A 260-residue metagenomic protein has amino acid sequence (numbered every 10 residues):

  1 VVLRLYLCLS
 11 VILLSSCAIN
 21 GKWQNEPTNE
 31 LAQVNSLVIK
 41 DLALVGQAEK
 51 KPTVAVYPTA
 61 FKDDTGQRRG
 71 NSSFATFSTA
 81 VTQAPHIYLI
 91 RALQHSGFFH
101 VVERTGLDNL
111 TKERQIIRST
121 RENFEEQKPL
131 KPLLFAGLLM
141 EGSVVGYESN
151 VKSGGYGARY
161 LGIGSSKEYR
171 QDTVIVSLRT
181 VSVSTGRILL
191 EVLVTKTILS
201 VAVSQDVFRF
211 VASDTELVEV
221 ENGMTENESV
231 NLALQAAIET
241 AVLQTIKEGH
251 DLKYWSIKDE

Functional and structural regions predicted by a protein language model:
V1-L5: Positively charged n-region of N-terminal signal peptides that target proteins for export
Y6-S16: Bacterial N-terminal signal peptides
A18-P52, E148, G155-G157, E168-E260: C-terminal/domain-edge helix-coil "capping" segments
P52-N150, T173-E191: N-terminal segment of the mature soluble domain
S72-S73, G154-G162: "Short basic amphipathic alpha-helical interaction patches in structured regions
Q127-K128, G162-S166: Extracellular loop and loop/strand-boundary signature of outer-membrane beta-barrel proteins
